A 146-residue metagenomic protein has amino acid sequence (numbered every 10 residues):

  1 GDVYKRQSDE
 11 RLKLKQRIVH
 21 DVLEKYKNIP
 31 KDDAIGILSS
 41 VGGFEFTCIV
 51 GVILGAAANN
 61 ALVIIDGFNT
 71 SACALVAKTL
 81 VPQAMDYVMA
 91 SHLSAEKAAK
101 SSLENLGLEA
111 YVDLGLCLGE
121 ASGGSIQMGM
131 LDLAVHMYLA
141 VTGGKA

Functional and structural regions predicted by a protein language model:
G1-Y4: Short, small-residue-biased leader/transition segments that mark boundaries at the very start of proteins
Q7: Terminal helix/beta-alpha structural elements that buttress the NAD(P)+-binding lobe
E10-I18, F44-G51, F68-A72, L93-K97 (+1 more regions): Conserved active-site and cofactor/substrate-binding residues in soluble primary-metabolism enzymes
L12-R17, V76-V81, A99-L106: Active-site-proximal loop->helix
K15-G55: Active-site rim loops that border cofactor/substrate pockets in soluble metabolic enzymes
Y26-I37, N60-G67, G115, A140-A146: Flexible, glycine/charged-enriched surface loops at secondary-structure junctions
G51-S71, L75-A90, A110-L116: Hydrophobic alpha-helical bundle architecture
E96-G143: Internal helix-turn-beta structural module
